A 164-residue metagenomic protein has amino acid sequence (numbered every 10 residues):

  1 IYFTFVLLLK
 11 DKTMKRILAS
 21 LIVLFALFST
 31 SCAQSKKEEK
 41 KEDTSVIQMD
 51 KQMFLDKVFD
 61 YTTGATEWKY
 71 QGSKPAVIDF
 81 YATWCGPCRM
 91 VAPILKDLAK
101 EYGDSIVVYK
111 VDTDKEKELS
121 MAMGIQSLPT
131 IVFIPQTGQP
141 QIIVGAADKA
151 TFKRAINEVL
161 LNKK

Functional and structural regions predicted by a protein language model:
Y2-L55, K163-K164: N-terminal targeting signals for export/organelle localization
I47, V107-Y109, Q141-I143: Structural signal for short hydrophobic segments within the conserved structured cores of catalytic domains across
D50-K74: A short beta-strand-turn-helix
S73-A76, F80-W84, S127: Short pre-active-site segment immediately N-terminal to redox-active cysteine/selenocysteine motifs in thiol-based
P75, K117, M123-V132: Structural micro-motif
F80, V91-A99, G103-K117, I125: Thiol-based oxidoreductase modules, predominantly thioredoxin-like and allied folds used for disulfide exchange
T83-M90, T130: C-type cytochrome heme c attachment motif
S127, V132-K164: Non-catalytic, surface beta->alpha helical segment in thiol-disulfide oxidoreductase systems
